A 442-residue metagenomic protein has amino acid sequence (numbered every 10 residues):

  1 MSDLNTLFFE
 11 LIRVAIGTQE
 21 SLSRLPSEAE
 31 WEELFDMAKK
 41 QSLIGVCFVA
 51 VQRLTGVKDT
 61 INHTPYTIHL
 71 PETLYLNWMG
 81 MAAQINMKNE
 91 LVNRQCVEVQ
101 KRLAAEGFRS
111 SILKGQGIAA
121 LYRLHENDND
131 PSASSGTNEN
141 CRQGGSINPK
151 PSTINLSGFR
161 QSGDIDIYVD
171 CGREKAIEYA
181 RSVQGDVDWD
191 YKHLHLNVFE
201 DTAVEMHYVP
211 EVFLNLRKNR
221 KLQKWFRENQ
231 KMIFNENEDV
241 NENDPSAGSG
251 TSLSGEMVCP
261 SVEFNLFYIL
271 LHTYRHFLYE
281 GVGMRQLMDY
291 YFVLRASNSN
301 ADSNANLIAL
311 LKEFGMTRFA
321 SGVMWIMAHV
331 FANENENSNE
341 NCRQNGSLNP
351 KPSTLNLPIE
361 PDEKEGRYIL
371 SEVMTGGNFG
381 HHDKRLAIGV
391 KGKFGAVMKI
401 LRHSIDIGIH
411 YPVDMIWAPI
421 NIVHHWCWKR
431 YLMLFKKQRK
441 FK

Functional and structural regions predicted by a protein language model:
M1-G56, H69-N127, G158-G163, Y168-D244 (+2 more regions): Conserved NTP-donor binding/palm subdomain of two-metal-ion nucleotidyltransferases/polymerases, i.e., the charged
H63-I68, P131, I147-L156, P245-A247 (+1 more regions): Intrinsically disordered, low-complexity proline-rich tandem-repeat tracts
G136, R142-Q143, G250: Short Gly/Ser/Thr- and charged-rich N-terminal loops/segments that act as flexible capping/hinge elements
